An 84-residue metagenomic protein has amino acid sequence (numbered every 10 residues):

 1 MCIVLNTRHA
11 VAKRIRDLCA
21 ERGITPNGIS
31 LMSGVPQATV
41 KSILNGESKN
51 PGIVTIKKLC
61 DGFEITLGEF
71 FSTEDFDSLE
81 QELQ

Functional and structural regions predicted by a protein language model:
M1-I24: A short, Lys/Arg-rich alpha-helix, primarily the initiator
M1-I3, S42, F71-Q84: Short, charged recognition helix plus adjacent turn of helix-turn-helix-like nucleic-acid-binding domains
R16, N27, K57: Residues within the helices of the helix-turn-helix
L18, M32, I43, T73: Residues in the recognition helix of alpha-helical DNA-binding motifs
C19, S30, C60: The alpha-helix within a helix-turn-helix
G23-S42: Short alpha-helical DNA-recognition segment
P36, E47, E74-S78: The DNA-recognition helices of helix-turn-helix-type DNA-binding domains
E47-K58: Short, basic-rich loop-to-helix N-cap that marks the start of a DNA-contacting helix
